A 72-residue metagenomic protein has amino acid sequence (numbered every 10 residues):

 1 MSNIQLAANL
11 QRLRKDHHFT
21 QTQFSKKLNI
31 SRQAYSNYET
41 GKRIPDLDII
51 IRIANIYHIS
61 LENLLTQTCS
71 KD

Functional and structural regions predicted by a protein language model:
M1, D16, N55, N63-D72: Short, charged recognition helix plus adjacent turn of helix-turn-helix-like nucleic-acid-binding domains
L6, H17, D46: Flexible coil/turn residues that form the inter-helical turn or adjacent wing/linker of helix-turn-helix
Q11, K15, N29, T40-K42 (+1 more regions): Residue-level detection of the helix-turn-helix DNA-binding "recognition helix"
H18-N37: Short alpha-helical DNA-recognition segment
K42-N55, K71: Short, basic-rich loop-to-helix N-cap that marks the start of a DNA-contacting helix
